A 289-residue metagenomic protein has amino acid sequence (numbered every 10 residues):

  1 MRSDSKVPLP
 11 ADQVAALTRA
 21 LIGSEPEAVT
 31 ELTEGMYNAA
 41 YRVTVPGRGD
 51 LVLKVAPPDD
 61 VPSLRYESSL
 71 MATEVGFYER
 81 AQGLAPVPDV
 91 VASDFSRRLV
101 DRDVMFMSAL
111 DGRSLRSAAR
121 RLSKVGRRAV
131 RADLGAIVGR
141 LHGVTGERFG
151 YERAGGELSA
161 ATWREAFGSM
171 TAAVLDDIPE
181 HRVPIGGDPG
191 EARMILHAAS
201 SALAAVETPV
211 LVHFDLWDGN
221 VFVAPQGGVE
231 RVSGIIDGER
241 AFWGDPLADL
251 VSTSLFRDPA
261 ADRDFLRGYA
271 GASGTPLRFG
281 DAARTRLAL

Functional and structural regions predicted by a protein language model:
M1-V29: Juxta-kinase regulatory segment immediately upstream of eukaryotic protein kinase catalytic domains
L21, A283-L289: Short, intrinsically disordered, charge-balanced linker/junction segments flanking boundaries in proteins
T30-A173, D177-P184: ATP-binding pocket architecture of kinase catalytic cores
R48, R102, E207-P209, R231: Conserved catalytic motifs of the protein kinase core domain
V52-V55, V91-A92, G150-R153, L211-F214 (+3 more regions): Short beta-strand segments
V144, A204-V210: Protein kinase catalytic-loop region centered on the HRD/HxD motif
V183-I195: Central P-loop NTPase core of STAND/AAA+ ATPases
P209-V212, W217-R284: Active-site Asp-x-Gly
